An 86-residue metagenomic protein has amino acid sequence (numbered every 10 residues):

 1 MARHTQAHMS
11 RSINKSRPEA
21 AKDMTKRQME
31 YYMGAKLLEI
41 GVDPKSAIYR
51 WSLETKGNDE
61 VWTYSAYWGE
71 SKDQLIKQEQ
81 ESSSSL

Functional and structural regions predicted by a protein language model:
M1-T5, L75-K77: Intrinsic low-complexity/disordered segments
R3-D43: N-terminal acidic leader/helix
R27-Q78: Acidic, low-complexity, intrinsically disordered interaction modules
Q80-L86: Short acidic DE-rich linear segments
